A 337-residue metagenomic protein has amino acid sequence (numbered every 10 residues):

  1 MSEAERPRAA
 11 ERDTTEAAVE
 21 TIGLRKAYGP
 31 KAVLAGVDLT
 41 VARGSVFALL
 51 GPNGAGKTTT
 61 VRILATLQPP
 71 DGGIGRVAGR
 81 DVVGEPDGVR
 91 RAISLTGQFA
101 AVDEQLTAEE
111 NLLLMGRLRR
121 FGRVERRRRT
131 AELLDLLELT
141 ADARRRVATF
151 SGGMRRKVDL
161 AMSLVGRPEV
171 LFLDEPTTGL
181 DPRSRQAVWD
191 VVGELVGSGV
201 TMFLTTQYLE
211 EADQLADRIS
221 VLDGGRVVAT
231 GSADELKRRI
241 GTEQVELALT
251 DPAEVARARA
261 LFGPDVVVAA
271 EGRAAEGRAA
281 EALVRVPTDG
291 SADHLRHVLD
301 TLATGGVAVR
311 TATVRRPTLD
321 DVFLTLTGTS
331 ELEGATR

Functional and structural regions predicted by a protein language model:
G73-G84, V89: Conserved ABC transporter NBD signature motif
L113, R117, V124-D142: Conserved ABC ATPase "signature" region
R167: Conserved catalytic motifs of ABC-family nucleotide-binding domains
L171-D174: Catalytic Walker B motif of ABC-type/P-loop ATPase nucleotide-binding domains
D190-D289: ABC transporter nucleotide-binding domain
